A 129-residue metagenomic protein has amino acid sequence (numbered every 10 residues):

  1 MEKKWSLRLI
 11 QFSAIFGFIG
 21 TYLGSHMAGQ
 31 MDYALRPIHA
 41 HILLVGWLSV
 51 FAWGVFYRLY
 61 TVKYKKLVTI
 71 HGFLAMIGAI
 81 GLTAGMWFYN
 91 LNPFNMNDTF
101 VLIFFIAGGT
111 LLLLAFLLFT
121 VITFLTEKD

Functional and structural regions predicted by a protein language model:
M1-D129: Hydrophobic alpha-helical transmembrane segments of multi-pass integral membrane proteins
